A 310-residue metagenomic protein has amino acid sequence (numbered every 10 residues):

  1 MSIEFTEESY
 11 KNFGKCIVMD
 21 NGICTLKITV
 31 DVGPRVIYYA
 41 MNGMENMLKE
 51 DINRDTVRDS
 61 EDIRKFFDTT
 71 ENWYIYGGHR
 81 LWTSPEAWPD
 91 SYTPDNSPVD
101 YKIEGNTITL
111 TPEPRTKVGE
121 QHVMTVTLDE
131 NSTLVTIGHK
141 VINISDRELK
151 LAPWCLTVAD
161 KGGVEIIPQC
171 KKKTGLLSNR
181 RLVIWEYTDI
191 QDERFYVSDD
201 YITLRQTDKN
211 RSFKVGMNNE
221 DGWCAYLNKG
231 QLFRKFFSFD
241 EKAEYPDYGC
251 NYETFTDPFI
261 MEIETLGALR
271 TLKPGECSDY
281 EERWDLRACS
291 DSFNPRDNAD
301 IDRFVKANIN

Functional and structural regions predicted by a protein language model:
M1-T136, I144-N310: Surface-exposed acidic/polar loop and edge beta-strand patches at domain peripheries
H139: Beta-strand-loop-alpha "switch" segments that mediate conformational coupling across diverse proteins
